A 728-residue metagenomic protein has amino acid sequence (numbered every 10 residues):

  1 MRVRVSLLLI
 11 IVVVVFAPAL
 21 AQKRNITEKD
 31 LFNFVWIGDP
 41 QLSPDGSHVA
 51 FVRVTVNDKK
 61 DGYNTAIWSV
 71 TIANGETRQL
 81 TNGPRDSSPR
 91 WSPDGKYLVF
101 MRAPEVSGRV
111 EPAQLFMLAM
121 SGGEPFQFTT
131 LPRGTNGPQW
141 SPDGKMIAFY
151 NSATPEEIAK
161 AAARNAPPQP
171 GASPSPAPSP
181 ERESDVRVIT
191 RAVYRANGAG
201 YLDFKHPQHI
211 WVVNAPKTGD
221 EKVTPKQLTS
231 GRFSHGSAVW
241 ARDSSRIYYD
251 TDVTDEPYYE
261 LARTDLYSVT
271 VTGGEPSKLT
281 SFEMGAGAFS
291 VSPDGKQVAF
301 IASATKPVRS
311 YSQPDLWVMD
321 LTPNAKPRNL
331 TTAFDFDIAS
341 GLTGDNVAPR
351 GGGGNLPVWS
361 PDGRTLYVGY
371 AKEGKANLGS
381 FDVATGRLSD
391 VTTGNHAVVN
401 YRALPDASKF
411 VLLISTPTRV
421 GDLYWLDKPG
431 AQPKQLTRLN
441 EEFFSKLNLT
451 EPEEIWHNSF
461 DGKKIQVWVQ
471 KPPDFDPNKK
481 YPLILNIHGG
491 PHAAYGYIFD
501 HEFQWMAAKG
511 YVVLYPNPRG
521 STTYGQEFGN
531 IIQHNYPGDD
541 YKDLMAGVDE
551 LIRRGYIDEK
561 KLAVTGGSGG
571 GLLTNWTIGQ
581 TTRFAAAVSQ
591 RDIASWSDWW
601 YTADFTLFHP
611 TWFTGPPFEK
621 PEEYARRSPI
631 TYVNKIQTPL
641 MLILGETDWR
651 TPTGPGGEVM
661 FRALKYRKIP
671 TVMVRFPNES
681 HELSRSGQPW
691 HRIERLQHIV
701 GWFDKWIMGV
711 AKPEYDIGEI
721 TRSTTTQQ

Functional and structural regions predicted by a protein language model:
K29-T65: Beta-strand-rich domains and repeat architectures in extracellular enzymes and scaffolds, especially beta-propellers
F34-V49, G83-M101, E124-P125, T130-Y150 (+13 more regions): Conserved beta-propeller blade repeats
K59-T65, V106-A113, Y201-P207, P257-T264 (+3 more regions): Short, solvent-exposed loop/turn segments at conserved positions within beta-propeller repeat blades
N64-T65, S152-D220, V253, E260-Y267 (+5 more regions): Predominantly five- to eight-bladed beta-propeller fold
T71-G75, A119-G123, A215-G219, T270-G274 (+3 more regions): Short loop/turn segments that connect beta-strands within beta-propeller blades
R438-P477: N-terminal cap/lid segment of alpha/beta-hydrolase-fold proteins
K479-G489: Short beta-strand element of the alpha/beta-hydrolase
E502, A508-K509, Y515-Q728: Active-site-proximal cap/loop segments of hydrolase catalytic domains
